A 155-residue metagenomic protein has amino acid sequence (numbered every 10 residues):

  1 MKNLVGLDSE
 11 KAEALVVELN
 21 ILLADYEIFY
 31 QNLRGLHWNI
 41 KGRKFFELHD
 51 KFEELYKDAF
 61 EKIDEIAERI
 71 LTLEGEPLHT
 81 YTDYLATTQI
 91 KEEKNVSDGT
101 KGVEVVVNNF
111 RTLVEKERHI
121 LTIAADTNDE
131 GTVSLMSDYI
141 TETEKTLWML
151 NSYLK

Functional and structural regions predicted by a protein language model:
M1-L22, G99-G102: Disorder-to-helix initiation segments
L7-A14, I28-E54, H119-G131: Helix-loop segments that flank and shape redox-cofactor active sites
L23, Y30, H37, Y56 (+6 more regions): A structural signal for well-ordered alpha-helices, especially hydrophobic packing surfaces of coiled-coils
N39, E76-D98: Short, helix-capping/interhelical loops that line the mouth of catalytic, cofactor-, or ligand-binding pockets
K44-D83: Conserved alpha-helical segments that form or flank metal/cofactor-binding pockets of metalloenzymes
F45, P77, Y81-L85, V107-E115 (+2 more regions): Long, contiguous binding/interaction regions
F46, E53-D64, I123-I140, E144-M149: Charged, amphipathic alpha-helical segments and their flanking helix caps
D64, E68, T88-M136: Acidic/histidine-rich alpha-helical segments that form the ligand environment of transition-metal centers
